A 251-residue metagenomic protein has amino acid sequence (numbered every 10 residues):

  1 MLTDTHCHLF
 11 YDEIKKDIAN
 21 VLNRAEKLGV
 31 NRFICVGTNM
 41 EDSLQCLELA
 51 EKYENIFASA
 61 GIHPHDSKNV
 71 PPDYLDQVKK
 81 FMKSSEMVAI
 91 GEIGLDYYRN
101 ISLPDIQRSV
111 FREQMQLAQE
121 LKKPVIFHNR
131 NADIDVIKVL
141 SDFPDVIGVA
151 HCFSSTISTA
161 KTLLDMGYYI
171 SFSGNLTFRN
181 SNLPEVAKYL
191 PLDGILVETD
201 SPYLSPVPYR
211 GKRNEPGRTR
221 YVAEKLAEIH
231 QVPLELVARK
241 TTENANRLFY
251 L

Functional and structural regions predicted by a protein language model:
M1-L251: Mid-domain alpha/beta scaffold segments of enzyme catalytic cores
